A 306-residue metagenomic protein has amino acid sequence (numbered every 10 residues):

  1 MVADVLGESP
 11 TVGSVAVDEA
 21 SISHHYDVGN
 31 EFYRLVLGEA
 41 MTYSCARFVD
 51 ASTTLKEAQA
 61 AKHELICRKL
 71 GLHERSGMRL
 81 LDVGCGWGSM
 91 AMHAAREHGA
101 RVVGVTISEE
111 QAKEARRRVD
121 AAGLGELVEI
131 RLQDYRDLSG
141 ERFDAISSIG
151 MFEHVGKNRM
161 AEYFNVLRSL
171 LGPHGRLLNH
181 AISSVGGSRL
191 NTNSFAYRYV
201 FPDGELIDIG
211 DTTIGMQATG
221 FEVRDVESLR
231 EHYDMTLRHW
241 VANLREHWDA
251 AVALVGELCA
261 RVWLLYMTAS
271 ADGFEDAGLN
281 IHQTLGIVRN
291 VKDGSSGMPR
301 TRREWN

Functional and structural regions predicted by a protein language model:
M1-V36: N-terminal auxiliary segments of SAM/dcSAM-dependent transferases
S76-G84: Conserved class I S-adenosyl-L-methionine
W87-H98: Conserved SAM-binding loop of SAM-dependent methyltransferases across substrates and taxa, primarily the Class I
A115-R116: Conserved SAM-binding loop
R136-I146: A short acidic, Gly/Pro-enriched loop at the edge of an enzyme's catalytic core that lines a small-molecule cofactor
A161-H174: A short glycine-rich, Lys/Arg-flanked "PGG" loop and its adjoining helix->strand segment in the class I
H174-I182: Conserved beta-strand signature within the Rossmann-like core of class I S-adenosyl-L-methionine
I182-G294, R300-W305: Substrate-binding/catalytic lobe of Class I Rossmann-like enzymes that use SAM or dcSAM, i.e., the mid-to-C-terminal
